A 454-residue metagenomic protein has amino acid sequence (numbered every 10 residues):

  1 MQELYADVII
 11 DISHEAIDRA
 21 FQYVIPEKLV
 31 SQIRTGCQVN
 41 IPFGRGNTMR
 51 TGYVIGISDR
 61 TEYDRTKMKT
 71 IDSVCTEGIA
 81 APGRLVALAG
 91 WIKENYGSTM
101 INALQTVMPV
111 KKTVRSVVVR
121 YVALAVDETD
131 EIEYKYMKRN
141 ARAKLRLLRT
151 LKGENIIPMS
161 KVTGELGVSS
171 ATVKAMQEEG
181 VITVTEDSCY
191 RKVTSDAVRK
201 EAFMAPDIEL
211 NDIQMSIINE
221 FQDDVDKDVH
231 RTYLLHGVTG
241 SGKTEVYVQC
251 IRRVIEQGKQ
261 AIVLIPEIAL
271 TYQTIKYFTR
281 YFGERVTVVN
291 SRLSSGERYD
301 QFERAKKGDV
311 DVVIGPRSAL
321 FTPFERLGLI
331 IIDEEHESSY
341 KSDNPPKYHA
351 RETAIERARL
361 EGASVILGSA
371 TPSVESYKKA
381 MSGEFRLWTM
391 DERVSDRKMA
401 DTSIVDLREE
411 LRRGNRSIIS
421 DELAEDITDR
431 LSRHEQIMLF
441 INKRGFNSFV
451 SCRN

Functional and structural regions predicted by a protein language model:
M1-S369, M381-R397, L431-S432: Accessory, non-ATPase domains that flank or precede helicase/AAA+ motor cores in DNA-metabolism machines
E356-G368, S373-R444, S448-R453: Conserved interdomain linker/interface between the two RecA-like ATPase lobes of SF2 helicase motors
